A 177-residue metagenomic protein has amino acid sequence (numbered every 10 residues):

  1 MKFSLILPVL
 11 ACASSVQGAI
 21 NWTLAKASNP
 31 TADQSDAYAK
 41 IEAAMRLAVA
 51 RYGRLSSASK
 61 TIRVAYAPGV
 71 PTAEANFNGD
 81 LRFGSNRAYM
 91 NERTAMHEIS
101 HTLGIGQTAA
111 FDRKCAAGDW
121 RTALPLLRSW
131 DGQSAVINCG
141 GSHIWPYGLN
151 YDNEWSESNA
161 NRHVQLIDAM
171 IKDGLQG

Functional and structural regions predicted by a protein language model:
M1-G18: Fungal secretory targeting signals
A19-I41: Fold-level signature of zinc-dependent metallopeptidase catalytic domains
N29, T61, A65-M90, I105-G106: Active-site scaffold of zinc-dependent metalloenzymes
Q34-K60: Zn2+-dependent metallopeptidase catalytic core
S35-A43, Y89-T94, E157, N161: Soluble non-cytosolic domains of exported or imported proteins
Y52-P68, Q107-A117: Surface-exposed patches in mature extracellular/periplasmic domains of secreted proteins
R93-Q107: Active-site recognition of the HExxH zinc-binding catalytic motif
T108-G177: Metalloprotease/metallohydrolase-associated module, dominated by Zn2+-dependent proteases
